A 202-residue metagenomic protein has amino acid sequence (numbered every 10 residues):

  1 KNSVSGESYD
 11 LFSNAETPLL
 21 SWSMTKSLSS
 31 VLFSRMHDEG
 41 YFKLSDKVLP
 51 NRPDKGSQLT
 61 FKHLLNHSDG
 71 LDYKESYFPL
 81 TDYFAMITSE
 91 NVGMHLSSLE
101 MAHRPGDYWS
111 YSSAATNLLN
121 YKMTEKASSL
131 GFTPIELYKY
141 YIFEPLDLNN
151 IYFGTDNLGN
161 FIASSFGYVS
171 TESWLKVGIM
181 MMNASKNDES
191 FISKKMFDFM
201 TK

Functional and structural regions predicted by a protein language model:
K1, S128-F132, E144, M182-K202: Catalytic loop of the DD-peptidase/beta-lactamase superfamily, centered on the K-T-G motif and neighboring
K1-L19: Short, conserved catalytic-motif segment at the N-terminal edge
N2, L19-L44, L64, L119-M123 (+1 more regions): Active-site SXXK
S3-S8, F78-P105, F132-I151: Short, charged, amphipathic alpha-helices and their helix-cap/turn boundaries
L20, D38-L71, S98-M101, S128-S165 (+2 more regions): Active-site helix/loop module of the DD-peptidase/beta-lactamase fold, centered on the serine-lysine SxxK catalytic
L28-L32, L59-H63, N91, A114 (+6 more regions): Extracytoplasmic/secreted proteins, especially bacterial periplasmic and envelope-associated proteins
D54-P79, M86-D107, S112-N117, V169-E172: Conserved catalytic neighborhood of penicillin-recognizing serine enzymes
G167, L175, D198-K202: Long, repeat-rich segments with strong aromatic
